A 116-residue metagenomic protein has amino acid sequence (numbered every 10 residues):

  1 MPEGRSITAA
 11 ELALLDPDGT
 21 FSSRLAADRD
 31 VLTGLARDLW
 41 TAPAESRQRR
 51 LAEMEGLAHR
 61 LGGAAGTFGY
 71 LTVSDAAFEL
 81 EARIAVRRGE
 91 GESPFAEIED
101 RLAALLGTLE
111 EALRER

Functional and structural regions predicted by a protein language model:
M1-A36, R87-R116: Amphipathic, coiled-coil-like alpha-helical segments
E11, W40, G56: Residue-level detector of functional hotspots within protein domains
E11-L14, P43-R47, G62: A short, mixed-charge helix-start or loop-turn motif at secondary-structure junctions
R24, A42, F68-L71, E90: Residue-level signal for short amphipathic helical patches enriched in basic/charged and nearby hydrophobic residues
G34-A52: Helix-loop segments that flank and shape redox-cofactor active sites
S46-E55, S93-R101: Glycine-rich, flexible loop segments associated with nucleotide phosphate handling
Q48-V86: Extended, amphipathic alpha-helices with heptad-repeat/coiled-coil or helix-bundle character that serve as
